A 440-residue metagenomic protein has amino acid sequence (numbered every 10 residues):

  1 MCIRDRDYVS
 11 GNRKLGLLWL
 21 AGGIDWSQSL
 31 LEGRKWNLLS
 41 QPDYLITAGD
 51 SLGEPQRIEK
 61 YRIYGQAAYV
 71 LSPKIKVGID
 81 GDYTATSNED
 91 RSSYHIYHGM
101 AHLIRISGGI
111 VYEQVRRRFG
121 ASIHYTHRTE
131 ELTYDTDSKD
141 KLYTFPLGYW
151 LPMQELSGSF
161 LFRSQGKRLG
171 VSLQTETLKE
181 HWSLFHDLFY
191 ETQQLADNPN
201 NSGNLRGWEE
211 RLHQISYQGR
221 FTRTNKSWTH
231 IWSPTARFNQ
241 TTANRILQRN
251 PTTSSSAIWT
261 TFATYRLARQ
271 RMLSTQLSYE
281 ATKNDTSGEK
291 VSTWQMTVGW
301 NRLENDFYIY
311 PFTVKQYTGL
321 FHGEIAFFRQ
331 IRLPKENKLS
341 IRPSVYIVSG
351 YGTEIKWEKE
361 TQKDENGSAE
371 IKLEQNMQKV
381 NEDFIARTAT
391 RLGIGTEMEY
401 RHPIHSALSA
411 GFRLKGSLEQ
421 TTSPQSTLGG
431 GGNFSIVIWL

Functional and structural regions predicted by a protein language model:
M1-D5: Conserved small/polar residues in nucleotide/adenosyl-binding loops
V9, I63-G65, I104-G108, V171-L173 (+5 more regions): Membrane-embedded beta-strands of outer-membrane beta-barrel proteins, especially the hydrophobic/small aromatic
K14-G16, S72-K74, V111-V115, L178-E180 (+4 more regions): Outer-membrane beta-barrel channels and translocator barrels
L17-G22, P73-G81, R117-I123, W182-L188 (+8 more regions): Transmembrane beta-strands of outer-membrane beta-barrel proteins
W26-L30, Y83-S87, Y125-T129, Y190-Q194 (+8 more regions): Transmembrane beta-strands of outer-membrane beta-barrel pores
E32-L39, G49-Q56, S92-Y97, Y134-K141 (+6 more regions): Extracellular/periplasm-exposed beta-strand and loop segments of Gram-negative cell-envelope proteins, dominated by
A68-E89, A101-R105, D187-N200, Q295-N301: Surface-exposed extracellular loop regions of Gram-negative outer-membrane beta-barrel proteins
I110-V115, L428-L440: Outer-membrane beta-barrel "beta-signal"
